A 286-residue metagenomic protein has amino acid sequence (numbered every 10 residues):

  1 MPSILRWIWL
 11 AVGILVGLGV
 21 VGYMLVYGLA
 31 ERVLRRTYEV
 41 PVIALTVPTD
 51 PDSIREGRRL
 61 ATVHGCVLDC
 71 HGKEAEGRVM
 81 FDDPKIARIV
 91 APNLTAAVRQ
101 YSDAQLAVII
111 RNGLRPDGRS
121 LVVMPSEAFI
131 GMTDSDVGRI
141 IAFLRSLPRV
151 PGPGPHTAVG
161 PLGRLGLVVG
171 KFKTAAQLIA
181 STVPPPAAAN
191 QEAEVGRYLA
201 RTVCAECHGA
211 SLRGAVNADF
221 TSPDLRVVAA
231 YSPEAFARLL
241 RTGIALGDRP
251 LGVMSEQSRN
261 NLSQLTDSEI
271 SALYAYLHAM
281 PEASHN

Functional and structural regions predicted by a protein language model:
P2-T37: N-terminal type II signal-anchor transmembrane helix that functions as the membrane-insertion/stop-transfer segment
L18-L29, A104-R111, R115, F129-G154 (+3 more regions): C-terminal capping alpha-helices of c-type cytochrome domains
T37-T62, L167-A200: Electrostatic cytochrome c docking/interface patches
I43, V47, G72-V108, S120-T133 (+3 more regions): Gly/Gly-Pro-rich "capping" loops immediately C-terminal to redox-active cysteine motifs in periplasmic/lumenal
I54, G118, V123-E127, G138 (+8 more regions): Interaction-mediating elements
G57, V63-E74, L106, I140 (+4 more regions): The canonical Cys-X-X-Cys-His
E76-G77, P116-R119, S146-P155, A187-V195 (+5 more regions): Inter-heme linker and motif-flanking segments adjacent to c-type heme-binding CXXCH motifs in c-type cytochromes
G243, G247-L251, E256: Accessory, usually C-terminal, subdomains that scaffold auxiliary metal cofactors
